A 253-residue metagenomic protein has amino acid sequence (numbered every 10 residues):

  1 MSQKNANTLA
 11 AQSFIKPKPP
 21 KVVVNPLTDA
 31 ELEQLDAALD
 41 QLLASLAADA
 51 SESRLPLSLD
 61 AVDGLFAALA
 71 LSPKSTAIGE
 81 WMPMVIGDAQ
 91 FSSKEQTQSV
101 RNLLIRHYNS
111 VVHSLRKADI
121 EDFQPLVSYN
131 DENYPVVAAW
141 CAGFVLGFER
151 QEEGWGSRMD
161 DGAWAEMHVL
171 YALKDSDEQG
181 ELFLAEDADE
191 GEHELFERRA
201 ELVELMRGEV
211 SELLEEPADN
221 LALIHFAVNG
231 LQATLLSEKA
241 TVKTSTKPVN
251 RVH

Functional and structural regions predicted by a protein language model:
M1-C141, V145-H253: Domain-length accessory/inserted modules outside core catalytic folds
